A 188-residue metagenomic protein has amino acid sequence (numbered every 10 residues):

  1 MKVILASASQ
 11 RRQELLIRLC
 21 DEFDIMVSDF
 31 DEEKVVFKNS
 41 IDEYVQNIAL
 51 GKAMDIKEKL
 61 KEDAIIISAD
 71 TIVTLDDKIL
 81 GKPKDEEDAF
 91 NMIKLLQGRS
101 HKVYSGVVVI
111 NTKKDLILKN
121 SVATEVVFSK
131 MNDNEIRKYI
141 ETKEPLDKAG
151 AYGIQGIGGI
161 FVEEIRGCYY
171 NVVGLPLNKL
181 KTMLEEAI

Functional and structural regions predicted by a protein language model:
M1-I65, K78-I79, M131-N134, E185-I188: N-terminal polybasic phosphate/anion-binding patch
M1-L15, R99, L116, A123-I188: GST superfamily/GST-like fold recognition
L16, A49, D70, A89 (+2 more regions): Residue-level signal for inorganic ion chemistry
D21, I65, A69-T71, R99-S105 (+1 more regions): A generic structural signal for short beta-strands and their flanking turns/coil linkers
D21-E32, V108-D115, D147-G159: Mobile beta-alpha loop/short-helix "lid" or hinge segments that flank ligand
Y44, T71-H101, K130: Active-site-adjacent loop/tail segments of enzyme domains
K78-G81, V108, S121-V127: Short beta-strand and adjoining strand-loop segment in the mid-core of the Rossmann-like NAD(P)-dependent dehydrogenase
F90-K94, G106-I110, K114-L118: Anionic-ligand binding region
